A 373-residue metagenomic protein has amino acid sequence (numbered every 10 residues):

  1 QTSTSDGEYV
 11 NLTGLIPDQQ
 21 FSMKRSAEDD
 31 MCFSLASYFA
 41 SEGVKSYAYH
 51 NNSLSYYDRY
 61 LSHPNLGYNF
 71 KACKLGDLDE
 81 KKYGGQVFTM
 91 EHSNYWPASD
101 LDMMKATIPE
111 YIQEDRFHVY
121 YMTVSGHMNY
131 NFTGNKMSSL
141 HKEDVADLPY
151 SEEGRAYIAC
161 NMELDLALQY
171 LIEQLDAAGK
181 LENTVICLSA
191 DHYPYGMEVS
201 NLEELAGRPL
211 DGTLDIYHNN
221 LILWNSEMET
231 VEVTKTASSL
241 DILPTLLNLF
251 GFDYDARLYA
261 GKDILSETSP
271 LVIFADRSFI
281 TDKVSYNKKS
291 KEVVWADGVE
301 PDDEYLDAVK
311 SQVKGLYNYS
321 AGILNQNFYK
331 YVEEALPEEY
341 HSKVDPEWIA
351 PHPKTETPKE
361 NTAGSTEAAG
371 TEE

Functional and structural regions predicted by a protein language model:
Q1-E373: Solvent-exposed soluble domains appended to multi-pass membrane proteins
